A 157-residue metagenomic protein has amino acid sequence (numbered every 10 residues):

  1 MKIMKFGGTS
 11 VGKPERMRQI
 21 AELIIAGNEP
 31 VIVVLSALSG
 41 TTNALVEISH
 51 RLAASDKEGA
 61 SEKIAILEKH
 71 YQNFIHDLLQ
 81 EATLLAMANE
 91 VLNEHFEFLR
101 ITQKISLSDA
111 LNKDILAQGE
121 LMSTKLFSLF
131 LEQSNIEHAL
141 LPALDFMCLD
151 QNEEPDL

Functional and structural regions predicted by a protein language model:
M1-L157: Nucleotide/pyrophosphate-binding catalytic subdomain
